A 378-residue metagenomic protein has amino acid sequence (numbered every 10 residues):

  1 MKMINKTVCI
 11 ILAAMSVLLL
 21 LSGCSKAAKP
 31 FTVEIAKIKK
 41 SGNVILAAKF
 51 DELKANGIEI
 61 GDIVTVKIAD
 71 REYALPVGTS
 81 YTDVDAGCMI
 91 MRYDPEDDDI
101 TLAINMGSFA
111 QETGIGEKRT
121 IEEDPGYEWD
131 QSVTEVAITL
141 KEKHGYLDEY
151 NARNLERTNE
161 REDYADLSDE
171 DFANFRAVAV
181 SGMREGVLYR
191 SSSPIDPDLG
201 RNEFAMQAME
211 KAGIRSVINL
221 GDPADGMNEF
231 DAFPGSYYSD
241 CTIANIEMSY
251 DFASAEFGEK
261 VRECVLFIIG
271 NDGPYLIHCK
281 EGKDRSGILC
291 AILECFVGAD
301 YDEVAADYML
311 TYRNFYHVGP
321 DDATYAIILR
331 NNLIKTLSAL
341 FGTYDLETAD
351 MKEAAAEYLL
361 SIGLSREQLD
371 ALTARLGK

Functional and structural regions predicted by a protein language model:
M1-I11: Bacterial N-terminal signal peptides that target proteins for export
I10, F50-E52, C88, R161 (+1 more regions): Residue-level detector of functional hotspots within protein domains
A14-V17: Alpha-helical assembly-interface signal, strongest on the long, hydrophobic N-terminal helix that forms
L19-G23: C-terminal motif of bacterial Sec signal peptides marking the signal peptidase cleavage site
K26-A27, R119-Y275, I288-K378: Cys-dependent protein tyrosine phosphatase-like superfamily
A28-E123, Q131-V133: Long, compositionally biased stretches
H278: Residues at the beta-strand->loop junction immediately N-terminal to the Walker
E281, R285-S286: Ser/Thr-glycine-rich phosphate-binding loops at phosphate-binding pockets of nucleotides, nucleotide cofactors
